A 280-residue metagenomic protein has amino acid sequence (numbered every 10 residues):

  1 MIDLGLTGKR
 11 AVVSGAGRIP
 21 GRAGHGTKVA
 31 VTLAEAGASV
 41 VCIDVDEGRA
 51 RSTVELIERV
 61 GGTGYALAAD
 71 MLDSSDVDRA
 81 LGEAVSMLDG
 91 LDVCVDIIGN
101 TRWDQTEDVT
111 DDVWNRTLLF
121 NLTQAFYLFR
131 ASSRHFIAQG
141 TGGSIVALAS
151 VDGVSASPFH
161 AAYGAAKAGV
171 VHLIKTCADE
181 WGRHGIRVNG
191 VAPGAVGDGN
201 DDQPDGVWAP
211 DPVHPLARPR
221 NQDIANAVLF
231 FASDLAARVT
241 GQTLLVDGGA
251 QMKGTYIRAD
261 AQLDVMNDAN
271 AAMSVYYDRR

Functional and structural regions predicted by a protein language model:
D3-V41: Canonical Rossmann dinucleotide-binding motif of NAD(H)/NADP(H)-dependent dehydrogenases/reductases, specifically
A23, E107, S155-A161, R183 (+2 more regions): Active-site loop immediately N-terminal to the catalytic Tyr-X3-Lys motif of short-chain dehydrogenase/reductase
Q105-T106, T110-L118, A209-P210: Substrate-binding pocket helix/loop in short-chain dehydrogenase/reductase
F129, A166, I174: Active-site helix of classical SDR
R134, D179-R183, A237: Alpha-helical segment proximal to the catalytic Tyr-Lys
S150: Residue(s) in the substrate-gating loop at a strand-loop-helix junction that position the organic substrate next
G190, G206-V239, L244-G248, N270-A272 (+1 more regions): C-terminal helical subdomain
